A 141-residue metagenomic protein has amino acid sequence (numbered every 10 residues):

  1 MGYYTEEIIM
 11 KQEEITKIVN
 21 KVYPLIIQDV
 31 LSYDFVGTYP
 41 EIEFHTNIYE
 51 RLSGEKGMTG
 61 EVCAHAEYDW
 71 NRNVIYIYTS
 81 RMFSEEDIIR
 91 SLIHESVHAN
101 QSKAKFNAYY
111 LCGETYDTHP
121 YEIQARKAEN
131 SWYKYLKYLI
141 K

Functional and structural regions predicted by a protein language model:
G2-I9: Acidic/histidine-rich, surface-exposed loop or edge segments in extracytoplasmic proteins
E14-Y39: Zn2+-dependent metallopeptidase catalytic core
D29, A99, K103, W132: Short alpha-helical functional segments enriched in proximate histidine and acidic residues
Y39-E50: Propeptide-to-catalytic entry region of secreted or membrane-anchored zinc metalloproteases
S53-E86: Active-site scaffold of zinc-dependent metalloenzymes
E86-R90, Q101-E129, Y138: Post-HEXXH active-site segment of zinc metalloproteases
H94, H98: Histidine-centered divalent metal-coordination motifs
Y133-K141: Long, well-structured alpha-helical subdomains associated with metal-dependent extracellular/ecto-lumenal hydrolases
